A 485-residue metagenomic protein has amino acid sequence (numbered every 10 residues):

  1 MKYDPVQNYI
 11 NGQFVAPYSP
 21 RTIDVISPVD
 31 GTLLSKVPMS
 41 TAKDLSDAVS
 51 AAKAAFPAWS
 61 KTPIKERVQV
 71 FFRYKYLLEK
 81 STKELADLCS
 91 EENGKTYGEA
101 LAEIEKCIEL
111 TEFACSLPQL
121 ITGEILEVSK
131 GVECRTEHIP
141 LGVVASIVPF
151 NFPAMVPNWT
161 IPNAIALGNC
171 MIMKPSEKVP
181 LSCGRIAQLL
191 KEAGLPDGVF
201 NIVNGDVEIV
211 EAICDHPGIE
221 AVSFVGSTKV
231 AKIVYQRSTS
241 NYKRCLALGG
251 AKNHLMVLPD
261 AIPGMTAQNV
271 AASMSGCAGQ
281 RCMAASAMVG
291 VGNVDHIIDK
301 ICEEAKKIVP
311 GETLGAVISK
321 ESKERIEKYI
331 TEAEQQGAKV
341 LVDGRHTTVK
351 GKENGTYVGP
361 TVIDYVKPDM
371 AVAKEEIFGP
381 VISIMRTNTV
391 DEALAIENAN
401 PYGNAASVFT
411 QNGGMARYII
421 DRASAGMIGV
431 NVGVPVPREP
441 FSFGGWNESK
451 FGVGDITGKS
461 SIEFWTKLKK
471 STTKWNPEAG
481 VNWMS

Functional and structural regions predicted by a protein language model:
M1-V29, R345: Hydrophobic face of amphipathic alpha-helices that form TPR/SEL1-like repeat modules and related alpha-solenoid
D30-K36, I219, M256, K306-K307 (+1 more regions): Conserved C-terminal structural/oligomerization subdomain of aldehyde/semialdehyde dehydrogenase
G31, R67, C89, T111 (+9 more regions): Residue-level signal for inorganic ion chemistry
T32-I121, G131: Glycine-rich loop-to-alpha-helix module at the N-terminal edge of alpha/beta enzyme cores
L34-S40, A55-K61, S146, L255-L258 (+5 more regions): Short, well-ordered beta-strand elements within core beta-sheets of diverse protein domains
F56, S60, K75-T82, A86 (+18 more regions): Structural signal for hydrophobic packing residues in well-ordered secondary-structure cores of soluble enzyme domains
T122-Q268, G311, T387, G452: Rossmann-like NAD(P) dinucleotide-binding subdomain of oxidoreductase/dehydrogenase enzymes
K229-K367, V430, A479-V481, S485: ALDH superfamily catalytic-core signature
